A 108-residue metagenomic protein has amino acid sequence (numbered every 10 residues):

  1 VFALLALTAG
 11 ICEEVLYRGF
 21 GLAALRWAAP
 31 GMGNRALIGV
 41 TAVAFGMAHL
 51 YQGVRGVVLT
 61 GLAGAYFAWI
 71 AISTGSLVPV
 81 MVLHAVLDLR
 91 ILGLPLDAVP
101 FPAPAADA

Functional and structural regions predicted by a protein language model:
V1-A108: Transmembrane helix-loop-helix hairpins at the membrane interface of multi-pass integral membrane proteins
